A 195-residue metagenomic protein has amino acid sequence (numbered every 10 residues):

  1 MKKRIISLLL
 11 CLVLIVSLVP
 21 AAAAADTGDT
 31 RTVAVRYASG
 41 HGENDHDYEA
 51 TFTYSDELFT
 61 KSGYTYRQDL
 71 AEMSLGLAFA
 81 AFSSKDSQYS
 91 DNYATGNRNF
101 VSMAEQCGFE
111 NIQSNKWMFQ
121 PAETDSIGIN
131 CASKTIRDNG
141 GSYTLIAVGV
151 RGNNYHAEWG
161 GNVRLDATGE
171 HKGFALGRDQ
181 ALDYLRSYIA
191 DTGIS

Functional and structural regions predicted by a protein language model:
M1-I5, L9: Positively charged n-region of N-terminal signal peptides that target proteins for export
L10-L18: Hydrophobic core
L18-D29: Sec-dependent signal peptide cleavage junction
A23-A24, A80, Q106, K134: Short stretches within intrinsically disordered, low-complexity N-terminal or propeptide regions
T32-F109: Charged, compositionally biased non-catalytic regions
N99-I194: A conserved cap/lid and substrate-binding interface adjacent to the catalytic center of lipid-processing enzymes
